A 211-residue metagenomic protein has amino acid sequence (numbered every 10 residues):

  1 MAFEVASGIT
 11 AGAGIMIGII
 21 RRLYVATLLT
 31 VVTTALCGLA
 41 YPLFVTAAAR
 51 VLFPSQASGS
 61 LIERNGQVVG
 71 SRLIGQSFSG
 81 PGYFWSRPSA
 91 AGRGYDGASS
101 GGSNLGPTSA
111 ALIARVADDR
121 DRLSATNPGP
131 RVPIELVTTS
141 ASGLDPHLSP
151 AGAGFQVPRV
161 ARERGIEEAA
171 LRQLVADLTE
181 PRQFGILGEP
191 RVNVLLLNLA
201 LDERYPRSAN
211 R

Functional and structural regions predicted by a protein language model:
M1-E4, L28, V32, Q56 (+4 more regions): Generic hydrophobic-segment detector
M1-I15: N-terminal amphipathic/basic-hydrophobic helices that include classical n-h-c signal peptides and signal-anchor
A11-L36: Membrane-entry signal-anchor segments at the cytosolic-membrane interface, especially the N-terminal signal anchor
G14-I17, C37-G38, L43-E163, A170 (+1 more regions): Flexible, solvent-exposed loop/hinge segments and secondary-structure transition points
R159-R211: Extracytoplasmic/periplasmic C-terminal soluble domains
